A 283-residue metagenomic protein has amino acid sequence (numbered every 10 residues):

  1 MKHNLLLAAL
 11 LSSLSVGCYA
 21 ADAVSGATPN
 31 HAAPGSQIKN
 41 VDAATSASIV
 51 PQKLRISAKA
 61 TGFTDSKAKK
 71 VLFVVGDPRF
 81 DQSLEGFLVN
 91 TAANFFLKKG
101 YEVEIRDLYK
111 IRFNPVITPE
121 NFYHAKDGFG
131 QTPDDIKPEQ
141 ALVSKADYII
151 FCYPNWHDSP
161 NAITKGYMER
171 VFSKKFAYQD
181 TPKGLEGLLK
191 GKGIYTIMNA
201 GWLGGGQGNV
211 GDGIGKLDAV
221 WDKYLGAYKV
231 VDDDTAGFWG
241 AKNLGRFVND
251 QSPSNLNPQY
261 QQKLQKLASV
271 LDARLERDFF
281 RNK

Functional and structural regions predicted by a protein language model:
M1-N4: Positively charged n-region of N-terminal signal peptides that target proteins for export
A8-S15: Bacterial N-terminal signal peptides
C18-A20, S25-G26: Boundary at the C-terminal end of the N-terminal hydrophobic targeting segment
D42, S46-S57, T61-F63, L217-K283: Glycine-rich phosphate/pyrophosphate-binding loop and the adjoining helix
S57-Y101, A241, L267: N-terminal beta1-alpha1 ligand-phosphate binding loop
E102-R112, F247: A short beta-strand-loop structural module common to alpha/beta enzyme folds
L108-F129: N-terminal beta-loop-helix "entrance" segment that forms/cooperates in small-molecule cofactor or anionic ligand
G130-Y224: Helix-loop-strand module that forms the ligand-binding subsite of alpha/beta enzymes
